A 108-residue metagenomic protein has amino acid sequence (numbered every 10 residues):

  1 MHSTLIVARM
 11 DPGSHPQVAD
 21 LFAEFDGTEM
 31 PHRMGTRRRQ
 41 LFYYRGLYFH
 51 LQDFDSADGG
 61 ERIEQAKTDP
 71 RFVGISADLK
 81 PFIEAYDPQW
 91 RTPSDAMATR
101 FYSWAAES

Functional and structural regions predicted by a protein language model:
M1-P12: Short glycine-/aliphatic-rich beta-strand segments at the starts of folded cytosolic domains
M10-R37: Short amphipathic alpha-helical segments
T28-R37, D53-P93: An amphipathic, aromatic/His-enriched active-site/gating alpha helix that lines ligand/cofactor pockets
Y48-F49: Hydrophobic residues embedded in beta-strands of well-ordered beta-sheets
A85-S108: Short, low-order "capping/linker" segments at domain edges
